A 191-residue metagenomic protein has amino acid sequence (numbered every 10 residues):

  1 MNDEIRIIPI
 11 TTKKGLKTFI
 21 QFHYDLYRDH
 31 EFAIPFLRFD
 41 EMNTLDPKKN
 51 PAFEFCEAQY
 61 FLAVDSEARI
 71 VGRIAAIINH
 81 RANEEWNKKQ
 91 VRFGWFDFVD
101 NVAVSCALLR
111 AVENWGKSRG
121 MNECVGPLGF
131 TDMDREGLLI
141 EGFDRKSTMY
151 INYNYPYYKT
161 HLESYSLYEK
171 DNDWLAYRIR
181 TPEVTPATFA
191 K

Functional and structural regions predicted by a protein language model:
N2-I5, N152-K191: Acyltransferase donor/substrate-recognition loop-hinge adjacent to the catalytic core
N2-K48, W174, K191: Short amphipathic alpha-helix that is part of the acyltransferase structural core
I10, S66, N79, F96 (+2 more regions): Structured loops at beta-to-helix junctions and adjacent beta-edge loops in soluble globular domains
F22-H23, Y27, E54-A58, R73 (+1 more regions): Membrane-embedded alpha-helical bundles of multi-pass transporters/translocases, especially carrier/permease families
D46-L62: A short helix-loop-beta-strand connector motif used in the catalytic cores of GNAT acetyltransferases and, in some
A58, Q90, E123, N172-A176: Extracellular structured ligand-interaction cores
L62, R69-N79: Conserved beta-strand in the GNAT
N83-L167: Acyl-donor binding region in acyl/amide transferases
